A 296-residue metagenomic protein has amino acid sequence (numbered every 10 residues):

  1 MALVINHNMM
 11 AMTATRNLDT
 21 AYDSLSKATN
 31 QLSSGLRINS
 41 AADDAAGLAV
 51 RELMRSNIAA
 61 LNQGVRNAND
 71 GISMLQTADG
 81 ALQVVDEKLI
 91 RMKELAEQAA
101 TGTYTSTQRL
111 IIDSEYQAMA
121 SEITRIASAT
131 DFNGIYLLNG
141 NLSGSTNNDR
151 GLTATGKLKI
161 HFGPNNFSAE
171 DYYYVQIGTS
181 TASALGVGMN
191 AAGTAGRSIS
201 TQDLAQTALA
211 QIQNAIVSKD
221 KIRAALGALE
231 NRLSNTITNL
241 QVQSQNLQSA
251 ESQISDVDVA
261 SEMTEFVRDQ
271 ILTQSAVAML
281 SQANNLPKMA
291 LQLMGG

Functional and structural regions predicted by a protein language model:
M1-G296: Primary detection of the long, small/polar-rich alpha-helical "axial" segments characteristic of bacterial flagellar
